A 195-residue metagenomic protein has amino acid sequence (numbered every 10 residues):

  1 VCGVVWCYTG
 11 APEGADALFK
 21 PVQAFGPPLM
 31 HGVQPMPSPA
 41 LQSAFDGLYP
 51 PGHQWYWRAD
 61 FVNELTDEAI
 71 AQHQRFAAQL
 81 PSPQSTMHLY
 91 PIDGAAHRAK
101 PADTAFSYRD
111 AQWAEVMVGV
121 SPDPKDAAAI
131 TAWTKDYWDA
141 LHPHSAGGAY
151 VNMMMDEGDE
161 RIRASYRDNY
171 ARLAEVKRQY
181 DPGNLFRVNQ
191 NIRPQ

Functional and structural regions predicted by a protein language model:
V1-Q195: Soluble FAD-dependent oxygen oxidases
